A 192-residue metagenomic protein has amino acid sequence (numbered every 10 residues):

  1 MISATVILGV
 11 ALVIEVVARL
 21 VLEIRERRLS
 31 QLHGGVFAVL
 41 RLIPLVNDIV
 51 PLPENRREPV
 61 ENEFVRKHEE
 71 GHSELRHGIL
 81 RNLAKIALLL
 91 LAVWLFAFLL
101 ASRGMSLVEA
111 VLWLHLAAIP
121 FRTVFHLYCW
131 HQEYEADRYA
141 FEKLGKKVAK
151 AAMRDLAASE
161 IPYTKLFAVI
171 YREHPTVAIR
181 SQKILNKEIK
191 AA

Functional and structural regions predicted by a protein language model:
M1, H77-W94: N-terminal extramembrane/targeting module of integral membrane proteins
M1-V10: Feature marks short, highly hydrophobic, charge-poor N-terminal signal-anchor/signal peptide-like helices that anchor
I2, S73, H77, S102-E109: Juxtamembrane/transmembrane-helix boundary motifs in multi-pass membrane proteins
G9-N82, H126-A192: Polar-ligand-bearing catalytic/cofactor-coordination segments of membrane-embedded or membrane-tethered inner-membrane
I86-A118, T123, A140-K146: Post-HExxH zinc-binding segment in Zn-dependent metallohydrolases
